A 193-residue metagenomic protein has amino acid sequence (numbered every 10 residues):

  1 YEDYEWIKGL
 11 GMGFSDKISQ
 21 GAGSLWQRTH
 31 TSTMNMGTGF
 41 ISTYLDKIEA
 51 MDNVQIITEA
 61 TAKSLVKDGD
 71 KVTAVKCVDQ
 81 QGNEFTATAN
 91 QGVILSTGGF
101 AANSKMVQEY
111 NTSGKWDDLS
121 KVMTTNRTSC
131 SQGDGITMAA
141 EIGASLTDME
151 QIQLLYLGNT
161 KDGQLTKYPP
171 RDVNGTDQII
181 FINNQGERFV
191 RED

Functional and structural regions predicted by a protein language model:
Y1, S42, C130-G133, T137 (+1 more regions): Residue-level marker for well-ordered alpha-helical positions
E2-F85, N90, N103-V107, N159: Conserved redox-cofactor binding core of oxidoreductases
Y4-K8, S15-K17, L95, F181-I182 (+1 more regions): Structural recognition of the beta-strand scaffold that forms the well-ordered cores of secreted hydrolase catalytic
I18, A60, T97-G98, D148-Q151 (+1 more regions): Glycine-rich, histidine-containing beta strand-loop boundary motifs that form or position
L25-T31, N126, Y168-V173: Short Gly/Pro-enriched turn/cap motifs at secondary-structure boundaries
Q80-K161: Glycine-rich loop(s) and the adjacent beta-strand/alpha-helix scaffold that form part
I136-M138, A144-D193: An anion/pyrophosphate-binding glycine-rich loop and adjacent beta-alpha core in soluble alpha-beta enzymes
